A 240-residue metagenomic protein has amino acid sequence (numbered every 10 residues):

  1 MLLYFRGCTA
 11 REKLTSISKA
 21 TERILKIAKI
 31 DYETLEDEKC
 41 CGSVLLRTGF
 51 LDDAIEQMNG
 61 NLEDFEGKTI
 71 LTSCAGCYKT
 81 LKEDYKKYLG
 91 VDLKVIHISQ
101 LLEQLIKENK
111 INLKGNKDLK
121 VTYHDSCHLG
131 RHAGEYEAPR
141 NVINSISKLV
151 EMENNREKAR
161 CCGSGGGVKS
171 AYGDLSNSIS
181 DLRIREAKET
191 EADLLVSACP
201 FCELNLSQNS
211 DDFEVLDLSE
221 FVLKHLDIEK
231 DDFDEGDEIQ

Functional and structural regions predicted by a protein language model:
M1-Q240: Iron-sulfur cluster-binding electron-transfer modules in prokaryotic oxidoreductases
